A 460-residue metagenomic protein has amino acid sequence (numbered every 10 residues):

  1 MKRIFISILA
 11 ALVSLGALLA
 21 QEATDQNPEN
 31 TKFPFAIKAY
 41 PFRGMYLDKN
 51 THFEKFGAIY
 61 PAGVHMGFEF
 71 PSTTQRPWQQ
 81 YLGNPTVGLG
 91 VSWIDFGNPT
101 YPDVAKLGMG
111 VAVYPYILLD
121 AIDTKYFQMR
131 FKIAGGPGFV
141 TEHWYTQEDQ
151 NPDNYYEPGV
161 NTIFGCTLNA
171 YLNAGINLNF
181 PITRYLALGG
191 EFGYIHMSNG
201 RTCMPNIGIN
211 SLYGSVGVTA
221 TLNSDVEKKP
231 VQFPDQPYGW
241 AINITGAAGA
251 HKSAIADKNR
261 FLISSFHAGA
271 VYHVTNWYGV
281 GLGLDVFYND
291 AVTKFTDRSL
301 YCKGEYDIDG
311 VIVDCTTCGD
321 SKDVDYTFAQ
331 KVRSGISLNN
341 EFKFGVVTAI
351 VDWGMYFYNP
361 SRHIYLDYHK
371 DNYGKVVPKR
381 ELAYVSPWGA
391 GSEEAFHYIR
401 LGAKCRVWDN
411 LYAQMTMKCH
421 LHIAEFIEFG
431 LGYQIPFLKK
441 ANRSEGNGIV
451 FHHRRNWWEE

Functional and structural regions predicted by a protein language model:
F33, A58-V64, G83, A105-V113 (+8 more regions): Residues that define the transmembrane beta-barrel architecture of outer-membrane proteins
F35-A39, P85-L89, M129-G135, L188-G190 (+8 more regions): Transmembrane beta-strands of outer-membrane beta-barrel proteins
A39, V64-S72, V113-A121, I133-P137 (+9 more regions): Residues on the lipid-exposed face of transmembrane beta-strands in outer-membrane beta-barrel proteins
P41-L47, F70, V91-G97, G135-H143 (+8 more regions): Transmembrane beta-strands of outer-membrane beta-barrel pores
M45-G63, T100-L107, A250-G269: Surface-exposed strand-loop-strand hairpins of Gram-negative outer-membrane beta-barrel proteins
Q75-P77, F180-L188, S224-E227, N276-V280 (+3 more regions): Repeated loop/turn-to-beta-strand initiation elements of outer-membrane beta-barrel proteins
G97-L107, T141-N151, E157-T167, C203-I207 (+7 more regions): Extracellular/periplasm-exposed beta-strand and loop segments of Gram-negative cell-envelope proteins, dominated by
N210-K229, A424-E460: Outer-membrane beta-barrel "beta-signal"
